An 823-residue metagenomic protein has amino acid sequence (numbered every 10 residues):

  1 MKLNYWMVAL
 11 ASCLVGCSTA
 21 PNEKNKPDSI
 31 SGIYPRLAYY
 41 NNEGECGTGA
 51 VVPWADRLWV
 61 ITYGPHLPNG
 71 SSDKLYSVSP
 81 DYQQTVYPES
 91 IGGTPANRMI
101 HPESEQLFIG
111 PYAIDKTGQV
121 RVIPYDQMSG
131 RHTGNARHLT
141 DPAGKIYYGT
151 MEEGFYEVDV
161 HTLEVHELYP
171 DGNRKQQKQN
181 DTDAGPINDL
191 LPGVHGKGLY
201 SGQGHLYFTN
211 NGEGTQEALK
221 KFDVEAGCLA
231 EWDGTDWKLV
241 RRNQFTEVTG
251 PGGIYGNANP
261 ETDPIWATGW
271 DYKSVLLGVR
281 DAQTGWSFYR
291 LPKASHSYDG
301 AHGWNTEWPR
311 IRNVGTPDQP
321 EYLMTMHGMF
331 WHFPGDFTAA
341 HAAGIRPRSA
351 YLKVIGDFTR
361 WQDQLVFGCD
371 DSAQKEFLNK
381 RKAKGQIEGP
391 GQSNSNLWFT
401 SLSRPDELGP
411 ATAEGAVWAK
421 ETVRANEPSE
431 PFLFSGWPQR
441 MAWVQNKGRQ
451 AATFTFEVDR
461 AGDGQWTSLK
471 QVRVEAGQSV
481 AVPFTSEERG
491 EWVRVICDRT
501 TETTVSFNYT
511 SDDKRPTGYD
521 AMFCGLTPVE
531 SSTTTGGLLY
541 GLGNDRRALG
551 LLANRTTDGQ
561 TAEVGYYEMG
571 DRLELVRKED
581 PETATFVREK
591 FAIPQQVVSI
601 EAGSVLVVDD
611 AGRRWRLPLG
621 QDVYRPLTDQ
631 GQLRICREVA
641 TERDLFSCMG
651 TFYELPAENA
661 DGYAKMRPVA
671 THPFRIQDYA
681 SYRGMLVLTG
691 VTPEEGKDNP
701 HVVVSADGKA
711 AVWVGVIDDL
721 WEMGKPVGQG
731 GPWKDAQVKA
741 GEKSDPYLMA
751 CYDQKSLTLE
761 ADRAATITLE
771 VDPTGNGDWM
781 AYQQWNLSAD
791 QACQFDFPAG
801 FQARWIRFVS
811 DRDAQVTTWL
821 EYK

Functional and structural regions predicted by a protein language model:
L37-D73, G92-M99, L433, R440 (+1 more regions): Beta-strand-rich domains and repeat architectures in extracellular enzymes and scaffolds, especially beta-propellers
E43-A50, S90-S104, M128-G144, N173-Q203 (+8 more regions): Repeated scaffold domains used in trafficking and secretory/extracellular systems, primarily beta-propellers
W59-G92, G110-P124, D159, Y169 (+1 more regions): Beta-propeller domains
D73-P80, K221-D236, L277-A282, F330-H332 (+3 more regions): Beta-propeller blade signature
T85-I91, R121-Q127, H166-Q179, K238-F245 (+8 more regions): Beta-propeller fold detector
I265-A267, V275, R290-T338, F432-S435 (+3 more regions): Loop/turn-rich, solvent-exposed surfaces of beta-rich toroidal or solenoidal domains
G356-A419, D678-K734: Blade-level signature of beta-propeller repeat domains, shared across WD40, Kelch, NHL, RCC1 and BNR/Asp-box propellers
S486-T503, A799-A814: Noncatalytic modules at the cell exterior or secretory-pathway interfaces, chiefly beta-strand-rich lectin/adhesion
